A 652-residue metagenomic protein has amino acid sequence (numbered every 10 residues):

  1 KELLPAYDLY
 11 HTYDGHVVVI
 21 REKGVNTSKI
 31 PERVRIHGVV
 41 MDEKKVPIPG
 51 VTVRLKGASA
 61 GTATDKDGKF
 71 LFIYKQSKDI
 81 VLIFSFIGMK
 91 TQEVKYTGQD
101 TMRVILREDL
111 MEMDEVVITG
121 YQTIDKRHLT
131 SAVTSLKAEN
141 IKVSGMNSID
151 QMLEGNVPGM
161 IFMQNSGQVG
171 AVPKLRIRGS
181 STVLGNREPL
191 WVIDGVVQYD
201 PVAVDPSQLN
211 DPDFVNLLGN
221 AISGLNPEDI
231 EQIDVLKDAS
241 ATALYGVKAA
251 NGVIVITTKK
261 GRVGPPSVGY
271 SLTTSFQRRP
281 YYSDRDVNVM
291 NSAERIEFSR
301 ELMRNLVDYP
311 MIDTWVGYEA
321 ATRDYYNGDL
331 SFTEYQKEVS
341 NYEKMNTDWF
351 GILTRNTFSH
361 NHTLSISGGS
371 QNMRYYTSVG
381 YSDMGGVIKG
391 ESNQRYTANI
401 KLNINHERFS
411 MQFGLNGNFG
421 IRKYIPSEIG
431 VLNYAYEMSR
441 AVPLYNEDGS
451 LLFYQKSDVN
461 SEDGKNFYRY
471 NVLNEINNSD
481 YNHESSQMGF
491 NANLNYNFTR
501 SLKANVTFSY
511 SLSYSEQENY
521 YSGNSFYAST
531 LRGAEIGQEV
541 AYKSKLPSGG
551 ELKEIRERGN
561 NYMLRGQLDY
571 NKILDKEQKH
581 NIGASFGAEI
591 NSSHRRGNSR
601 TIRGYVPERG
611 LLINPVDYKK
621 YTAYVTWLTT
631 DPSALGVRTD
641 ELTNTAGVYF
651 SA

Functional and structural regions predicted by a protein language model:
K1-N399, N405-H406, S410-G414, G489: Short, small/polar-rich motifs associated with maturation and membrane association, primarily at protein termini
N156, G380, Q567-N571, E589 (+1 more regions): Generic, well-ordered alpha-helical scaffold segments in large soluble proteins
R187-E188, I193, Y199, V204 (+5 more regions): Surface-exposed loop/interface segments of Gram-negative outer-membrane beta-barrel transport/assembly proteins
H362-G368, T643-A652: Structured alpha-helical segments in the cores of large, soluble enzyme domains
N497: Conserved nucleotide-sugar donor-interacting segment of glycosyltransferase catalytic cores, predominantly GT-B
